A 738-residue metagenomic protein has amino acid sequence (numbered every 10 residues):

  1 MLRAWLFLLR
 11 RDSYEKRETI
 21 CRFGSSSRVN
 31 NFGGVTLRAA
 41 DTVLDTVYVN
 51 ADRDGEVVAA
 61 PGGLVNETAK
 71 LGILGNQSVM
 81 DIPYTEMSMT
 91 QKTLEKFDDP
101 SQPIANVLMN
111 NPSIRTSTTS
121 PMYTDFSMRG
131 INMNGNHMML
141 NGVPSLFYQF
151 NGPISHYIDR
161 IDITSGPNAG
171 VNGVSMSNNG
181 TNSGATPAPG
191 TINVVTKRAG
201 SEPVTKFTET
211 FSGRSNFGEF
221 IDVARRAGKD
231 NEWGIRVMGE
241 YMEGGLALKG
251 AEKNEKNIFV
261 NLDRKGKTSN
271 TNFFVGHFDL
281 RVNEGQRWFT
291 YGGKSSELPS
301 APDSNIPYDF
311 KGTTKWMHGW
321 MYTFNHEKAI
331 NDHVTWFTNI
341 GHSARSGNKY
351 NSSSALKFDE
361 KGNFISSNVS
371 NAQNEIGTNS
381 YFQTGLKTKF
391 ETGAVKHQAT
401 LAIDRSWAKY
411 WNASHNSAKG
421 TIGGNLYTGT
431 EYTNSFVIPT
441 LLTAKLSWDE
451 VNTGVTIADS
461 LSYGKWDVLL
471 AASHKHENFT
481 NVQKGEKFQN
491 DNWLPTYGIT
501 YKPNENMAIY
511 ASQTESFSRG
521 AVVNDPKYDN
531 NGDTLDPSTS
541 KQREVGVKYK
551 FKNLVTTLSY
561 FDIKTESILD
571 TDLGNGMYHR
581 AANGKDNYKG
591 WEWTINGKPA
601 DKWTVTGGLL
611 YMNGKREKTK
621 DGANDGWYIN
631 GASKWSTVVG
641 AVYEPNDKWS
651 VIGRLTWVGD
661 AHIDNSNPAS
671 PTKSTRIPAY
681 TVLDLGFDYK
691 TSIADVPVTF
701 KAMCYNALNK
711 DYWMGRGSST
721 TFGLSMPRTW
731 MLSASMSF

Functional and structural regions predicted by a protein language model:
S88-Q91, K96, V107, D125-M176: Periplasmic plug
H156-K206: A beta-strand signature from Gram-negative outer-membrane beta-barrel systems, especially the internal plug domain
V204-Y291, G312-A329: Transmembrane beta-barrel wall of Gram-negative outer-membrane proteins
Y322-R345, N368-K484: Face-selective signature of the C-terminal outer-membrane beta-barrel domain
E327-A329, T335-G341, G347-N351, I509 (+3 more regions): Membrane-embedded beta-barrel scaffold of Gram-negative outer-membrane proteins
G377-N379, T392-A408, L446-T565, K598-A600 (+2 more regions): Structural signature of Gram-negative outer-membrane beta-barrels, strongest in the C-terminal barrel of TonB-dependent
K465, D562-K564, A581-P668, L708 (+1 more regions): Gram-negative outer-membrane beta-barrel transporters
D660-S666, Y689-F738: C-terminal beta-signal and adjacent terminal beta-strands/loops of Gram-negative outer-membrane beta-barrel proteins
